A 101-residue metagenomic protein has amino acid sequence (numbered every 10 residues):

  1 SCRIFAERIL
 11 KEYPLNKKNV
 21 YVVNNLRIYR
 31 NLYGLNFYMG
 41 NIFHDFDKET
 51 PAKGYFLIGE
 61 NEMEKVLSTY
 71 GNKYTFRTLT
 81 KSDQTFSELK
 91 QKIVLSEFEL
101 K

Functional and structural regions predicted by a protein language model:
S1-V66, N72-Q91: Short periplasmic/luminal acceptor-recognition loop of GT-C membrane glycosyltransferases, typified by
E88-K101: Core SAM-dependent methyltransferase catalytic element
